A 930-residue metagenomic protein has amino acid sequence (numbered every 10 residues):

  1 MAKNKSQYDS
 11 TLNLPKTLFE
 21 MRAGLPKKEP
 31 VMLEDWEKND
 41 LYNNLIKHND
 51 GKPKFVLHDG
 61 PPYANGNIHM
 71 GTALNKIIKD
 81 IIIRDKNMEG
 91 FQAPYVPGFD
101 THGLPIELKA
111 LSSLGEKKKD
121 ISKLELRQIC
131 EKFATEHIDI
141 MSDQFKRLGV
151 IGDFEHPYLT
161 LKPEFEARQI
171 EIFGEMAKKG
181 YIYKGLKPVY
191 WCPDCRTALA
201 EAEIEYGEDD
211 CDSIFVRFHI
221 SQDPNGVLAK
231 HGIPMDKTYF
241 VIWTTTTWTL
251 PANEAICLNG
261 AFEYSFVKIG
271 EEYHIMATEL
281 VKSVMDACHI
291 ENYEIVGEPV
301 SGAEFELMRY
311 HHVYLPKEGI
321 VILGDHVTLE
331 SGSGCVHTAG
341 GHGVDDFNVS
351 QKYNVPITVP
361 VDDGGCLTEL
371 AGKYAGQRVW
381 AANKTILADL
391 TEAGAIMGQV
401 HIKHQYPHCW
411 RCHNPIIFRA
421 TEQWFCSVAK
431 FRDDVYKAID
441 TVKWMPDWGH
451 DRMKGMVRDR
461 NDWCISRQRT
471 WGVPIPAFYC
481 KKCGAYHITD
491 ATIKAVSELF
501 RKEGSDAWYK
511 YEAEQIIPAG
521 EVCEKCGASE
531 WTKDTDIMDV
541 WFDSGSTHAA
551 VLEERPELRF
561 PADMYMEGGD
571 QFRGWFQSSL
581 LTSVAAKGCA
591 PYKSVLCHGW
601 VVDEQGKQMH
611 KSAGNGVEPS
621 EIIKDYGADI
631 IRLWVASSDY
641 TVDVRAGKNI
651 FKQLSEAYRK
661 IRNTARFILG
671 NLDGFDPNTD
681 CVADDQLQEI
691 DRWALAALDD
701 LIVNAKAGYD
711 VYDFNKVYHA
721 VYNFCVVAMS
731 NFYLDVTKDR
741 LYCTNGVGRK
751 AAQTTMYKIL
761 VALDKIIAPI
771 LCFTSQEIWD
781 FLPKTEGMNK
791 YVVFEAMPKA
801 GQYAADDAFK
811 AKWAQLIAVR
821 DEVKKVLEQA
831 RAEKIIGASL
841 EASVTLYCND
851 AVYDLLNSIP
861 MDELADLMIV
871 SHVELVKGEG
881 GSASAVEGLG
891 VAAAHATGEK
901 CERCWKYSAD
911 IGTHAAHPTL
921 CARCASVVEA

Functional and structural regions predicted by a protein language model:
A2-E272, A339-V344, V349-K352, P356-A371 (+8 more regions): N-terminal, positively charged nucleic-acid-binding surface of large information/translation enzymes
Q92, A252-G364, T391, K430-D434 (+1 more regions): Catalytic alpha/beta core of large soluble enzyme barrels
D100, V189, P193, L199-G207 (+6 more regions): Acidic, turn-prone loop/beta-hairpin segments
F145, R168, W463, E656-L669 (+2 more regions): Core structural elements
C192, C409, C480, G520-C526 (+2 more regions): Short cysteine-rich clusters marking metal-coordination/redox-active sites
R196, Q468, G484, G527-A528 (+2 more regions): Cys/His-coordinated zinc-binding microdomains
G207, T338-G341, W380, T532-T535 (+5 more regions): Conserved phosphate-binding loops in nucleotide/dinucleotide-binding enzymes
H408-C412, W600-Q605, M609-L687, K784-M788 (+1 more regions): Catalytic adenosine-cofactor/nucleotide-binding cores of aminoacyl-tRNA synthetases and other
